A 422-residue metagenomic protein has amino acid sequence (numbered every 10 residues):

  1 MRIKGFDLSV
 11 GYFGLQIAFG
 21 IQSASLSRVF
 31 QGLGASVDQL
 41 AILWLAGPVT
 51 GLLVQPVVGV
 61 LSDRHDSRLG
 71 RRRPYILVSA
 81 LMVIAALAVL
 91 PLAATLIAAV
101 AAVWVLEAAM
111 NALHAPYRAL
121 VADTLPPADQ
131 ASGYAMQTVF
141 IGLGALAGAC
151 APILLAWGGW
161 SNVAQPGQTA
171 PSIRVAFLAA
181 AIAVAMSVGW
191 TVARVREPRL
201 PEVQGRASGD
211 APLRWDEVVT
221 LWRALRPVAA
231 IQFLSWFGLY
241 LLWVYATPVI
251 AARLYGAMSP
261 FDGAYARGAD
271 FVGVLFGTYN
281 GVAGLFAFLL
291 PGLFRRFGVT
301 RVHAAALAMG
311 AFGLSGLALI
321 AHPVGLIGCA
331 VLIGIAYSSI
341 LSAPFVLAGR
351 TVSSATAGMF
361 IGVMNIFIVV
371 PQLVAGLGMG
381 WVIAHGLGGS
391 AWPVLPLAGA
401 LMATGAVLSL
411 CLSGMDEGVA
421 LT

Functional and structural regions predicted by a protein language model:
M1-P48, P227, I231, S235-P260: Helix-loop boundary and gating motifs at the non-cytosolic
M1-R2, E197-A230: Juxtamembrane intracellular "pre-TM" segments in multi-pass secondary transporters
L53-L69, L285-V299, I383: Helix-to-loop junctions at the C-terminal end of transmembrane segments in multipass secondary transporters
R71, A156-I182, W381-A403: A membrane-interface helix-boundary motif in multi-pass transporters
L77-T95, M309-A321: C-terminal ends and interior cores of transmembrane alpha-helices in multi-pass membrane transporters/permeases
P91, A183-V195, V374, P396-T422: Multi-pass alpha-helical transporter architecture, strongest for 12-TM Major Facilitator/SLC carriers used
A112-L125, S339-S353: Intracellular juxtamembrane helix-capping segments at the cytosolic ends of symmetry-related transmembrane helices
Y134-W157, N365-G376: Glycine-rich segments within core transmembrane alpha-helices of 12-TM secondary carriers
